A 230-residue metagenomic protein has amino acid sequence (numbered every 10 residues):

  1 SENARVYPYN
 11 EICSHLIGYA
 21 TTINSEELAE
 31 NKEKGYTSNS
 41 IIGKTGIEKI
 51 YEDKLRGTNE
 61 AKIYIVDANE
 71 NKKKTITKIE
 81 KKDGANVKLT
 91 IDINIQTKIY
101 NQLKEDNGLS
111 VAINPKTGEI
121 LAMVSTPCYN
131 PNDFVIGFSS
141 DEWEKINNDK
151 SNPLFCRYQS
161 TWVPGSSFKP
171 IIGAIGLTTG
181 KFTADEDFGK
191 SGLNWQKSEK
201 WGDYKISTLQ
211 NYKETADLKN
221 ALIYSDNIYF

Functional and structural regions predicted by a protein language model:
S1-L109, V124, C128-C156, T161: Extracytoplasmic/periplasmic proteins that interact with beta-lactams or build/remodel peptidoglycan
N71, G118-E119: Residue-level signal for well-ordered, solvent-exposed loop/turn and beta-edge residues enriched in charged/polar side
K78-T117, M123, V135-F230: Active-site loop and adjoining helix of the penicillin-binding protein/serine DD-peptidase-beta-lactamase fold
